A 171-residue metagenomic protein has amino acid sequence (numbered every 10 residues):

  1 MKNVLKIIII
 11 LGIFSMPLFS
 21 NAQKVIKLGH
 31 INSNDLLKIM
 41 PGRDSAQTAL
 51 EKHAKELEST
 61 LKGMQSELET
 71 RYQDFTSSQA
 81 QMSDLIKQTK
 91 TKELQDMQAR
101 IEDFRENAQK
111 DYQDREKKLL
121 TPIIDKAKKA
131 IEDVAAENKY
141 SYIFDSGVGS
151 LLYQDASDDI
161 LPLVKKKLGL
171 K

Functional and structural regions predicted by a protein language model:
M1-V25: Bacterial Sec-dependent N-terminal signal peptides
Q23-G149, K171: Amphipathic alpha-helical segments
L152-Y153: Short, exposed beta-strand-loop hairpins at the edges of beta-sheets in extracellular/periplasmic proteins
